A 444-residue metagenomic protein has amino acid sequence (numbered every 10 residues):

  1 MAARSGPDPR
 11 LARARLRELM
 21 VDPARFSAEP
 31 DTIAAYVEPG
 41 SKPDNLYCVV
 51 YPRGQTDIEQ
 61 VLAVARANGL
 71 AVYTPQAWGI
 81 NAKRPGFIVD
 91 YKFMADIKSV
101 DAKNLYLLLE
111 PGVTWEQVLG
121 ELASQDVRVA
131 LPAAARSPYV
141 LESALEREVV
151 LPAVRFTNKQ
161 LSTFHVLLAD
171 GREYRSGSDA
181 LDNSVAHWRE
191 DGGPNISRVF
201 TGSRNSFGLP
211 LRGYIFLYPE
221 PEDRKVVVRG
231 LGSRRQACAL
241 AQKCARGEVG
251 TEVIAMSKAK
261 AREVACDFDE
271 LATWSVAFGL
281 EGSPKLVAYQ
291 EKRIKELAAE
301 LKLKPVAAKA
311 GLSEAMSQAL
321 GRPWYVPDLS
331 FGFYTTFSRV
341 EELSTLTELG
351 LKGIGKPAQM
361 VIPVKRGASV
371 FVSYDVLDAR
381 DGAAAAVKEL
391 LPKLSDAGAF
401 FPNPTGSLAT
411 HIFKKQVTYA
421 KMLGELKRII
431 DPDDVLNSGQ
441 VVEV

Functional and structural regions predicted by a protein language model:
M1-A63, T74-L105, V140, E146-R147 (+3 more regions): N-terminal flexible segment immediately upstream of the FAD-binding catalytic core in FAD-dependent oxidoreductases
R4-P7, G230-Q236, P284-K285, F333-L343 (+1 more regions): Short, surface-exposed ligand-recognition loops at beta-strand->loop->(often short) alpha-helix junctions that present
R25-E29, V50-P52, V72-Q76, V89-Y91 (+10 more regions): General beta-strand structural signal in soluble alpha/beta enzymes
P39, D44-N45, R53, N68-A71 (+4 more regions): Conserved glycine-rich FAD pyrophosphate-binding loop
Y47-P52, L107-L109, K225-G230, T273-L286 (+2 more regions): Short cationic amphipathic helices and targeting signals
E116-A239: FAD-binding subdomain of flavoenzyme oxidoreductases
G230, D267-P305: A conserved active-site cap/scaffold subdomain adjacent to cofactor or substrate pockets
